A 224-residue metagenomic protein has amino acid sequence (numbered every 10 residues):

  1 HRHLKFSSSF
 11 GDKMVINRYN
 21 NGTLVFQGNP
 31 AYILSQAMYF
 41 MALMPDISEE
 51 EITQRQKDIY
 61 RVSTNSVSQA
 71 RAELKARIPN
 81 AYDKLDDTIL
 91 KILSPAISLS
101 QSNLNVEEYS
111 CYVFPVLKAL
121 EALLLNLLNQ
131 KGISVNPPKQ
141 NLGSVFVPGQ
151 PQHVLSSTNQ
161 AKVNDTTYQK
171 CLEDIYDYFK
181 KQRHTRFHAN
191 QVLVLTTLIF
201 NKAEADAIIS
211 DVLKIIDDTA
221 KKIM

Functional and structural regions predicted by a protein language model:
H1-M14: Short Lys/Arg-enriched alpha/beta "domain-start" segment
G11-K13, N17-R18, T23: Amphipathic N-proximal alpha-helical interface segments
N21-R71, T197-I223: Ampiphathic alpha-helical segments that act as solvent-exposed interaction surfaces
P45-C111: Charged alpha-helical initiation segments
E108-P115, I175-Y178: Residue-level detector of well-ordered alpha-helical segments, enriched for hydrophobic/aromatic packing positions
Y112-I133: Hydrophobic alpha-helical packing segments in soluble, helical-rich domains
L127-E173: Flexible secondary-structure boundary motifs
D165-M224: Charge-enriched, short contiguous segments at helix-coil
